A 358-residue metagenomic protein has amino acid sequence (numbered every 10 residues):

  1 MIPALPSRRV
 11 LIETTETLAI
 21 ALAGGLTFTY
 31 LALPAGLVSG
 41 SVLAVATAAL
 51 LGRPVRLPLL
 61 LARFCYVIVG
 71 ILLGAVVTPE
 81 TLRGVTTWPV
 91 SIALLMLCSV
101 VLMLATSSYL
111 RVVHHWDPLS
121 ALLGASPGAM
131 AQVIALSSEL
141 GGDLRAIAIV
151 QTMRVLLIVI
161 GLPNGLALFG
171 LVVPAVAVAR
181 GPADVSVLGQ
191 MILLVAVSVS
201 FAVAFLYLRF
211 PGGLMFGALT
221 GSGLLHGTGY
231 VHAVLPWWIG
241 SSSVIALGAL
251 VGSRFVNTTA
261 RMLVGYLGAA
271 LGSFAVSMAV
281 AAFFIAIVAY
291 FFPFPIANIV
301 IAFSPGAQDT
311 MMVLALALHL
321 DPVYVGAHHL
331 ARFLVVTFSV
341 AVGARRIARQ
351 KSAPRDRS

Functional and structural regions predicted by a protein language model:
I2-L61, C65-T81, L102, V185-T259 (+2 more regions): Structural signature of multi-pass alpha-helical membrane transport proteins
P54-L57, A75-W88, L104-L119, A286 (+1 more regions): Transmembrane alpha-helix boundary signature
P58-G70, P89-L94, H115-S126, A148-M153 (+3 more regions): Cytoplasmic-side transmembrane-helix entry/capping segments in multi-pass membrane proteins
P79-T87, L168-V185, T228-W237, R261 (+1 more regions): Membrane-interface helix termini and inter-helical loops of multi-pass transporters
V101, A105-W116, I158-V176, L208 (+2 more regions): Juxtamembrane and boundary regions of transmembrane helices in multi-pass small-molecule transporters and channels
V113-M153, F294-H328: Alpha-helical membrane segments and immediately flanking helix-loop junctions that form or couple to the substrate/ion
G128-V133, A148-F169, V280, D309-T310 (+1 more regions): Membrane-embedded alpha-helical segments of transport systems, primarily multispan ion/solute transporters
S277-S358: C-terminal transmembrane helix pair
